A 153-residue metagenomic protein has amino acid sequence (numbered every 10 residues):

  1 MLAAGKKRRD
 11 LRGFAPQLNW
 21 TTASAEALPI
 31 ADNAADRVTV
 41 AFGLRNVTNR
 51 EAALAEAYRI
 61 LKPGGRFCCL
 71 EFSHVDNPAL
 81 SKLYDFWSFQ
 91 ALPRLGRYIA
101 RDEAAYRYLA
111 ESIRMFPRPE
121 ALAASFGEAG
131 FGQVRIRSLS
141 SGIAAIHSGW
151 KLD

Functional and structural regions predicted by a protein language model:
M1, A53, D76: Conserved short alpha-helix immediately C-terminal to the canonical SAM/SAH-binding motif I of Rossmann-like
M1-L28: Class I SAM-dependent methyltransferase SAM/SAH-binding core
V38-T39: Hydrophobic beta-strand segment of the Class I
F42-R45: Short catalytic micro-motifs in class I SAM-dependent methyltransferases
E51-R66: A short glycine-rich, Lys/Arg-flanked "PGG" loop and its adjoining helix->strand segment in the class I
H74-A129, R135: C-terminal alpha-helical "lid/dimerization" subdomain adjacent to the S-adenosyl-L-methionine
A123, G127-D153: Core SAM-dependent methyltransferase catalytic element
